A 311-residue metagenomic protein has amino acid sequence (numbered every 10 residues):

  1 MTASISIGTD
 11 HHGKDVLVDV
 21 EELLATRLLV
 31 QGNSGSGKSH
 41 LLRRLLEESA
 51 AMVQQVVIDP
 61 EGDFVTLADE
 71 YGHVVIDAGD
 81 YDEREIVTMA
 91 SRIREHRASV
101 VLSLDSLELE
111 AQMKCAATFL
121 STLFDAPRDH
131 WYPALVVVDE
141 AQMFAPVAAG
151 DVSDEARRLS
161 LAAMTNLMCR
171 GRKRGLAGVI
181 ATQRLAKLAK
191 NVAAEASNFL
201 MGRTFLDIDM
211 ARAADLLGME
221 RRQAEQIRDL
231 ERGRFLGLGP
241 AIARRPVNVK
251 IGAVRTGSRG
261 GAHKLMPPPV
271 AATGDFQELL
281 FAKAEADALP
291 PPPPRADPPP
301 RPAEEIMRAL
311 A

Functional and structural regions predicted by a protein language model:
M1-Q31, L41-E47, V65, D129-P133 (+4 more regions): Basic- and hydrophobic-enriched, low-structure N-terminal and domain-boundary segments that flank ATP-binding catalytic
I5, V16-V20, L29, R43-S121 (+1 more regions): Switch/coupling segment of Walker-type NTPase motor domains
S6, L238-A311: Conserved P-loop NTPase motor module
S34-S36, L46, T66, M168-C169 (+1 more regions): Conserved ATP-driven motor cores of ASCE-family P-loop NTPases powering translocation/secretion/packaging/pilus
M52-V56, R97-V100, D129-L135, R174-V179: Loop/turn-to-beta-strand initiation segments
P60, D139, L176, Q183-R184: Conserved H-loop
L67-A68, L109-C115, W131, F144-A162 (+1 more regions): Conserved ATPase-coupling elements of RecA-like P-loop NTPase cores
T122-R128, R157-G178, R221: Substrate-engagement module of ASCE P-loop NTPases
